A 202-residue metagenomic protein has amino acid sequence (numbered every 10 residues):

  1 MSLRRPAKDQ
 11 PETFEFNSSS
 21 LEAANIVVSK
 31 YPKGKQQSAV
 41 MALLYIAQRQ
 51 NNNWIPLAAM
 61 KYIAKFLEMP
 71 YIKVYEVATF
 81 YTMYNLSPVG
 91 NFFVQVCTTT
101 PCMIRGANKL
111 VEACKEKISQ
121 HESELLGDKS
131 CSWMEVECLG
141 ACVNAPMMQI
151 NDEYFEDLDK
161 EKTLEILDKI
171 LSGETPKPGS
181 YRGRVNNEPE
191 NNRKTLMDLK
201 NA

Functional and structural regions predicted by a protein language model:
M1-A202: Signature of N-terminal electron-transfer/Fe-S-associated modules in redox systems
